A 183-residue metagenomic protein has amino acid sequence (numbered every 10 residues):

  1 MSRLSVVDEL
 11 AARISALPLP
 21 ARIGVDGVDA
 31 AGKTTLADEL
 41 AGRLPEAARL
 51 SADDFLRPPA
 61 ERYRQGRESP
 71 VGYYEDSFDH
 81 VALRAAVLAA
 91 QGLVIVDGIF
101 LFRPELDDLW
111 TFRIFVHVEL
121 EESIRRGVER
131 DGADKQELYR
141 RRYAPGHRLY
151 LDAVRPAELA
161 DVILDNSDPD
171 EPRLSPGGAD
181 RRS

Functional and structural regions predicted by a protein language model:
M1-A16, D108, F112, V116 (+4 more regions): NTP-dependent small-molecule kinase module
G27: The Walker A (P-loop) glycine that initiates the GxxxxGKT/S ATP-binding motif of P-loop NTPases
A30: Walker A (P-loop) phosphate-binding loop of P-loop NTPases
K33: Conserved lysine of the Walker
L36: Hydrophobic positions on the alpha1 helix immediately C-terminal to the Walker A/P-loop
E39: Active-site signature of alpha/beta-hydrolase-fold catalytic machinery across serine- and Asp/Cys-nucleophile hydrolases
A48-S51, R57-V96: Conserved nucleotide-sensing/catalytic segment adjacent to the nucleotide-binding pocket in NTP-handling enzymes
